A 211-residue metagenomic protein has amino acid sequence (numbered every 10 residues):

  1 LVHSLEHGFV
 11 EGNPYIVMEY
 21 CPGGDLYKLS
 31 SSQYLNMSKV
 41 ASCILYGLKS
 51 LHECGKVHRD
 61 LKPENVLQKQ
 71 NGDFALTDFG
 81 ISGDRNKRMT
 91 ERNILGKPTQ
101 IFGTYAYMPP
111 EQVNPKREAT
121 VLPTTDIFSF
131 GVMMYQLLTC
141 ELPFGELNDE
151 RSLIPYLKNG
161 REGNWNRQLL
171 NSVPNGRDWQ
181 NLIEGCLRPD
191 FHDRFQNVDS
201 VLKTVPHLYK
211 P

Functional and structural regions predicted by a protein language model:
H7: Activation-segment/catalytic-loop signature of the eukaryotic protein kinase fold
E11-D25: Conserved short submotifs of the Hanks-type protein kinase catalytic core that shape the nucleotide-binding pocket
Y46-K56: Protein kinase catalytic-loop region centered on the HRD/HxD motif
L95-Q112: Conserved activation segment of eukaryotic-like protein kinases, specifically the C-terminal portion of the activation
P174-L187: Conserved C-terminal C-lobe helix
